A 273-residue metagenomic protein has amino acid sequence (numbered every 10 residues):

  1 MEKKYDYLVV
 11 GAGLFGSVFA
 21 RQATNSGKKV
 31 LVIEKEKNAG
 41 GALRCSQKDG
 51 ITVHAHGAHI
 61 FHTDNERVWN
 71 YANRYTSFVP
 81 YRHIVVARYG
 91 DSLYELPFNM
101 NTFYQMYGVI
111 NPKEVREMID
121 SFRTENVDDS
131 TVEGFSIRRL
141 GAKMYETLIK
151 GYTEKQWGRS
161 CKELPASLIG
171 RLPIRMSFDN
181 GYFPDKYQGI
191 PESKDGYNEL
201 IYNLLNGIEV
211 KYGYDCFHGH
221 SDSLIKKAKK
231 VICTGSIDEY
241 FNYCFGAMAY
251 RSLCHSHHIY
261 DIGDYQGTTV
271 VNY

Functional and structural regions predicted by a protein language model:
Y5-V32: N-terminal Rossmann-like FAD-binding beta1-loop-alpha1 element of flavoenzymes
V10-A12, I33-K35, F61-D64, S193-D195 (+2 more regions): Short His-Asn-centered micro-motif
T24-D49: Glycine-rich FAD pyrophosphate-binding loop
S26, D215-Y273: Mid-domain catalytic core of redox enzymes that form a hydrophobic substrate pocket/lid adjacent to a catalytic redox
K29, T52, S77, E209-K211: Conserved beta-strand segments of alpha/beta enzyme cores
R44-V53, F61-E114, M176-S177: A conserved beta-strand/loop capping segment in the N-terminal third of enzymes that catalyze redox or closely related
N70, R74, M144, Q266-G267: Structural/interface elements that position substrates and couple domains in central-metabolism enzymes
A87-E95, M100-A228, T234, E239-F241: Active-site/ligand-binding neighborhood in enzyme catalytic cores
